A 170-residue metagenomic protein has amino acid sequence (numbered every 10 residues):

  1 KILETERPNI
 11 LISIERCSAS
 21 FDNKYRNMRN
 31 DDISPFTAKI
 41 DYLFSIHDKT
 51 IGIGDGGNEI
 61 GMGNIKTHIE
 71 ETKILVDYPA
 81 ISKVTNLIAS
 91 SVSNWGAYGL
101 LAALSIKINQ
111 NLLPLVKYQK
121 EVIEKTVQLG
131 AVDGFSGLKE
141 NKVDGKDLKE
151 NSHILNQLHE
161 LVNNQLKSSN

Functional and structural regions predicted by a protein language model:
K1, R7-Q110: Conserved mixed alpha/beta catalytic, RNA-binding, or beta-rich assembly cores of soluble enzyme, regulatory
G61-N170: C-terminal functional extensions of proteins
